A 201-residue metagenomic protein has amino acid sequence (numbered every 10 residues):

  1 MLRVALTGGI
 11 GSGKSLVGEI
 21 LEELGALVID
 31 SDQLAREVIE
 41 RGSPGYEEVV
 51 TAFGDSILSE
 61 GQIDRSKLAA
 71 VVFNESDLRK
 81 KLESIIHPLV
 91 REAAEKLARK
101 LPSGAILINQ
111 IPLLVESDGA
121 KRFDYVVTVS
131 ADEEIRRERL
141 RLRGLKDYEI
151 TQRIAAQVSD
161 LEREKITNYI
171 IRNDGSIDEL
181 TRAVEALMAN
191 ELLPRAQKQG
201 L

Functional and structural regions predicted by a protein language model:
M1-A26, S31-Q33: Walker A (P-loop) phosphate-binding motif
G13, D32, L82, I108 (+3 more regions): Residue-level signal for inorganic ion chemistry
L24, Y46-V50, E133-E138, T151: An amphipathic alpha-helix signature
Q33-I106: ATP-dependent small-molecule kinase phosphotransfer cores that center on conserved nucleotide phosphate-binding segments
Q33-R36, I57, A131-E134, A155-A156 (+1 more regions): Short, acidic/turn-prone active-site loops that include or flank metal/cofactor- and phosphate-binding residues
P88-E92, L107-P112, T151-A156: Short gly/ser/thr-rich secondary-structure transition/capping motifs
A93-L101, I106-L142: ATP-dependent NMP and nucleoside kinases share a basic, alpha-helical "lid"
A94, A120-R122, E138, L142-L192 (+1 more regions): Small-molecule kinase domains that catalyze NTP-dependent phosphoryl transfer to phosphate-bearing small molecules
